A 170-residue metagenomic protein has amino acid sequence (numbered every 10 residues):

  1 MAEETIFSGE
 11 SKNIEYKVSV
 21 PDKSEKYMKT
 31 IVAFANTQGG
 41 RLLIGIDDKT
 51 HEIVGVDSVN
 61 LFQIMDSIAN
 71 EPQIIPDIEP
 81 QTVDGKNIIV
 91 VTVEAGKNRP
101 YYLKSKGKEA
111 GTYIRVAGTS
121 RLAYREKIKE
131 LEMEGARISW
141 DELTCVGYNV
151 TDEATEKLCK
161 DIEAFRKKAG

Functional and structural regions predicted by a protein language model:
M1-G170: Conserved N-terminal catalytic/coupling substructures associated with nucleotide/phosphate chemistry
